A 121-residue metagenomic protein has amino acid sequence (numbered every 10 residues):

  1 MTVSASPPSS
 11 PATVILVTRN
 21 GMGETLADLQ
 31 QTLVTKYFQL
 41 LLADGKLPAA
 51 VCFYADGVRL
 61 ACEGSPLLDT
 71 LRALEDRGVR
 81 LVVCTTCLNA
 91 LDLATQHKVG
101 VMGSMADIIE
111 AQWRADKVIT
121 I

Functional and structural regions predicted by a protein language model:
M1-S10, A43: Iron-sulfur (Fe-S) cluster-binding modules
A12, L16-L47, V51-G57: Conserved mixed alpha/beta catalytic, RNA-binding, or beta-rich assembly cores of soluble enzyme, regulatory
Q30-T35, S65-D69, V99-M102: Charged helix-capping and loop-helix junction motifs
F38, L68-R72, I109: Short amphipathic alpha-helical segments and helix-helix/interface helices
P48, G78, A115-D116: Short, well-ordered alpha-helix to beta-strand connector turns
R59-C62, L91-D92: Short, solvent-exposed loop/turn segments at secondary-structure junctions
L67-L93: A glycine-rich helix N-cap at a beta->alpha junction
V101-A115, T120: Low-complexity intrinsically disordered segments
